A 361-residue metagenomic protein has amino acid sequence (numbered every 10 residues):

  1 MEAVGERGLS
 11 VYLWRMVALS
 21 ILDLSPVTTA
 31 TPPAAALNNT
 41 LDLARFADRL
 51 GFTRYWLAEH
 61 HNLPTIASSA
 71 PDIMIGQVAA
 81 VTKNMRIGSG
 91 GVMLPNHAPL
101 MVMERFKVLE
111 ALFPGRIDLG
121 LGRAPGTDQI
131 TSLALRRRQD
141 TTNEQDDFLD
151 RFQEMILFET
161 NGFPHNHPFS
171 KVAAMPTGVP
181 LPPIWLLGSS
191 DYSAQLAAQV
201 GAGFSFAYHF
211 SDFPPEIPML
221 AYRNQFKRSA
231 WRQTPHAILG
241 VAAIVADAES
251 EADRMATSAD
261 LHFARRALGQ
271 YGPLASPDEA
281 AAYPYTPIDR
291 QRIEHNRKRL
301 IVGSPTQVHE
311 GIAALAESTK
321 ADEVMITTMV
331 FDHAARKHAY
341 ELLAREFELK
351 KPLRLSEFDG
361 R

Functional and structural regions predicted by a protein language model:
R7-M85, S356-G360: N-terminal beta1-alpha1-beta2 module of alpha/beta enzyme domains
V17-P33, P95-G162, F204: Flexible, glycine-rich active-site loops centered on histidine and acidic residues that chelate a metal or position
A18-I21, T53-R54, N84-G91, R116-G120 (+4 more regions): Structural preference for beta-strand elements that scaffold enzyme active sites
L19, G51, E59, V78 (+5 more regions): Conserved, mostly hydrophobic/aromatic
D23-N38, V92-L100, G178-G188, N296-S304: Active-site mouth loops of central-metabolism enzymes
D48, I75-K83, E110-R116, L196-Q199 (+2 more regions): Acidic (Asp/Glu)-rich catalytic clusters
D140-A173, P214-K320, E348-R361: An alpha-helical appendage that flanks or caps ligand/catalytic pockets
Y192-F213, M219: A conserved active-site cap/scaffold subdomain adjacent to cofactor or substrate pockets
